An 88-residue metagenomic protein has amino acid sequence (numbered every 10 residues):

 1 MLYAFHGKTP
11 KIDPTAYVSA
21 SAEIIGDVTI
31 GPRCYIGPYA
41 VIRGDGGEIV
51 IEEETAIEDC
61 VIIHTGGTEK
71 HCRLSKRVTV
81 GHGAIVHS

Functional and structural regions predicted by a protein language model:
M1-P14: Extreme N-terminal tail/first-helix region
P14, S19-A20, I25-G26, G31-P32 (+9 more regions): Left-handed beta-helix
